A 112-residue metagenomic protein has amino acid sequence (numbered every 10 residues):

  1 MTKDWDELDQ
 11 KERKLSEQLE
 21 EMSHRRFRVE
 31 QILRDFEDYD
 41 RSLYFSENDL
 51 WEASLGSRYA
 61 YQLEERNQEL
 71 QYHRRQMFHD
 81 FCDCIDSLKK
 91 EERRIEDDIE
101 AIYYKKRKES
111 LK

Functional and structural regions predicted by a protein language model:
M1-K112: Charge-rich amphipathic alpha-helical interaction elements
